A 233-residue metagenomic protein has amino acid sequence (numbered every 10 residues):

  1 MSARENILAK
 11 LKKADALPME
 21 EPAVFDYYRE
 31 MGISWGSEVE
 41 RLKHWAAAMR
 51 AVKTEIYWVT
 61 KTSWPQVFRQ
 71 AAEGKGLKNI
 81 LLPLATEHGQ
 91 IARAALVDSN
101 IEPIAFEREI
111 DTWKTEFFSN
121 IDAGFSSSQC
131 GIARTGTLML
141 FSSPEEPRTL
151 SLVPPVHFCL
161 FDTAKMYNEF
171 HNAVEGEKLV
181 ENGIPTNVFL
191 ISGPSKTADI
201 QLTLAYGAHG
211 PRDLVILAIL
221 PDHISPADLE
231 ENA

Functional and structural regions predicted by a protein language model:
M1-A233: The feature marks the mature, well-folded catalytic cores of soluble enzymes
